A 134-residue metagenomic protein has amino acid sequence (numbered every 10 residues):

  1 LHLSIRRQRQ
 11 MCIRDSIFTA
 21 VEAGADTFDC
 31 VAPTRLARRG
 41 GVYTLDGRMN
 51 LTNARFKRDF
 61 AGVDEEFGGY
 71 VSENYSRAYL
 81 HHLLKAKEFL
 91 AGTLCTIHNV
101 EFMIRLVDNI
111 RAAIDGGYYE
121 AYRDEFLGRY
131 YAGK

Functional and structural regions predicted by a protein language model:
L1-R9, I13: Single conserved hydrophobic/aromatic residue that forms the stacking wall/gate of nucleotide- or nucleobase-binding
R14-D26: Catalytic cores of alpha/beta
A32: Short secondary-structure boundary segments
R35-H81, A86: Phosphate-backbone recognition surface of nucleic-acid-processing proteins
E66-K134: C-terminal extensions of enzymes
